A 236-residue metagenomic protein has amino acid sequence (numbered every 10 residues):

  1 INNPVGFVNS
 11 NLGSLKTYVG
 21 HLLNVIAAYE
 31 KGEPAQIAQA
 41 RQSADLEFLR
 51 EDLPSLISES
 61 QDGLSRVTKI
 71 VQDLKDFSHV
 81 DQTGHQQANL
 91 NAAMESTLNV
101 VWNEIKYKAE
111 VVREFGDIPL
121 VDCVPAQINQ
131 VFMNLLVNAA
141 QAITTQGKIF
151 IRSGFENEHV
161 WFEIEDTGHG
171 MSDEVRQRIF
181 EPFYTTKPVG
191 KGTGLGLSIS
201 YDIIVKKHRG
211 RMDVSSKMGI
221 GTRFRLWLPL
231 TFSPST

Functional and structural regions predicted by a protein language model:
V5, S10, N24, E47-T236: Core catalytic ATP-binding domain of two-component histidine kinases
L12-Y29: Short, solvent-exposed beta-strand-terminating loops
A28-L56: Surface-exposed acidic, glycine/proline-enriched linker/cap segments that occur as 15-30-residue helix-coil
